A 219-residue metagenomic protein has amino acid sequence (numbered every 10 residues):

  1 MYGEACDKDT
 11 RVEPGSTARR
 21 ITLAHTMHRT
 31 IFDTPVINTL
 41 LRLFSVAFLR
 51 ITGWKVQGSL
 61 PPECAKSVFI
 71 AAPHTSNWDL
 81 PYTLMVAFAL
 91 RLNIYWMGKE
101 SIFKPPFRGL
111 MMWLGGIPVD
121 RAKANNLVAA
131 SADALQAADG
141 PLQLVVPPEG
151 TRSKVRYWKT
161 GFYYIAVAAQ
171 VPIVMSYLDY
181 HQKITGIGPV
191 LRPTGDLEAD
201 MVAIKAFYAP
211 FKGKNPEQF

Functional and structural regions predicted by a protein language model:
R11, R19-R20: Basic polycationic patches enriched in arginine
A24-W54: Extreme N-terminal tail/first-helix region
I31, I51-P210, N215-F219: Soluble catalytic domains of membrane acyltransferases
